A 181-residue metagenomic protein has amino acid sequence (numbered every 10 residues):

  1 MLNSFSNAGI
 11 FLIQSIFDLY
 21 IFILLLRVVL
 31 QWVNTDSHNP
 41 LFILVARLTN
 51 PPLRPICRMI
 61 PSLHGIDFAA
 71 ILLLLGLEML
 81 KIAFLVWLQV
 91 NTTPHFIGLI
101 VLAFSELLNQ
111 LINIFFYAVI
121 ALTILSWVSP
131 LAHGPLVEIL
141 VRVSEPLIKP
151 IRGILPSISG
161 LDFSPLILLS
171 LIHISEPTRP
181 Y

Functional and structural regions predicted by a protein language model:
F5-L12, L41-I60, I100-L107, L111 (+2 more regions): Hydrophobic alpha-helical segments of integral membrane proteins, encompassing both true transmembrane helices
F5-V28, L63-I71, N109-F116, F163-I167: Hydrophobic alpha-helical transmembrane segments
F22-L26, T35, K81, Y117-A121 (+1 more regions): Alpha-helical transmembrane segments of polytopic integral membrane proteins, especially the permease/helical cores
L25, I56, G76, L80-L88 (+3 more regions): Alpha-helical membrane-inserting segments
L26-T49: Membrane-interface helix-loop junction between the first two transmembrane segments
V86-S105: Membrane-interfacial helix-loop-helix connectors in multipass membrane proteins
L108-H133, E138, S144-E145, P165-L168: Alpha-helical transmembrane segments of helical membrane proteins, especially in multi-pass transport, channel
H173-Y181: Single conserved hydrophobic/aromatic residue that forms the stacking wall/gate of nucleotide- or nucleobase-binding
